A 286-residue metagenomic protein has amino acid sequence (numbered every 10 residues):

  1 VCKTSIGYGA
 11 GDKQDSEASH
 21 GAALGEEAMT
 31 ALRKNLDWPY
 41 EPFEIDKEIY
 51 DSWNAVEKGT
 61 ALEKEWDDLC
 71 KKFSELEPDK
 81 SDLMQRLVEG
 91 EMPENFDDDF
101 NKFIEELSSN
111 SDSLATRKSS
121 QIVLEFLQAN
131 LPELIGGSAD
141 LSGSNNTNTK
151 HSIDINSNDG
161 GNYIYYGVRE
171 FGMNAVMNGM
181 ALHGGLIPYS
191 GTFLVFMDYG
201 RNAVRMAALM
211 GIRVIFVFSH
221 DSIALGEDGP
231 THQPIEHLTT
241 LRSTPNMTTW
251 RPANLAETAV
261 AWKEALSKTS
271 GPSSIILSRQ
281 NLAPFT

Functional and structural regions predicted by a protein language model:
V1-D98: Long, well-ordered, tryptophan-enriched scaffold segments
V56-P284: Thiamine diphosphate
